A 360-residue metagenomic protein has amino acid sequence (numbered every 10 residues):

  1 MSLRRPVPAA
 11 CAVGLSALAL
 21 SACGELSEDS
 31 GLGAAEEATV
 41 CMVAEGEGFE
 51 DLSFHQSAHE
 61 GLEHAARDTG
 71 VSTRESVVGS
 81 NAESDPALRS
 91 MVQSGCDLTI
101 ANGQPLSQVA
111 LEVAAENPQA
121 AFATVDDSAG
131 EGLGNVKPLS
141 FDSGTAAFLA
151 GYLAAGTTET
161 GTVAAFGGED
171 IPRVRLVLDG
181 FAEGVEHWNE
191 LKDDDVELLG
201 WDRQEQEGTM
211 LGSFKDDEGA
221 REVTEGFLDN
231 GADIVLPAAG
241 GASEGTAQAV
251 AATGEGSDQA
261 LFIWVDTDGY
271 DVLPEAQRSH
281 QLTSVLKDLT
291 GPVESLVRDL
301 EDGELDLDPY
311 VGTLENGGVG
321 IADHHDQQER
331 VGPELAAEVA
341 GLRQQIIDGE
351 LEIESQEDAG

Functional and structural regions predicted by a protein language model:
M1-V13: Bacterial N-terminal signal peptides that target proteins for export
V13-L15, I346: A generic hydrophobic-segment detector
L18-A22: C-terminal motif of bacterial Sec signal peptides marking the signal peptidase cleavage site
C23-G360: A residue-level marker of the well-folded mature domains of exported/periplasmic proteins
